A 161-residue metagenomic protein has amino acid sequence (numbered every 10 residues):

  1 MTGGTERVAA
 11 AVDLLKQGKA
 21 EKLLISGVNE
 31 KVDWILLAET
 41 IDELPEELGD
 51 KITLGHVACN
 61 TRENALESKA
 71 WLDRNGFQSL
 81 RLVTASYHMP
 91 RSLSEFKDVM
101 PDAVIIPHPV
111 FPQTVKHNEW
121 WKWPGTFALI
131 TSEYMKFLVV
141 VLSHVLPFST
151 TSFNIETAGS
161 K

Functional and structural regions predicted by a protein language model:
M1-P124: A structural signal for short, hydrophobic/glycine-enriched beta-strand patches
W123-F153: A transmembrane-helix-recognition feature enriched in membrane-embedded lipid enzymes and envelope glyco-/phospholipid
T151-K161: Hinge/cleft segment of the Venus flytrap/periplasmic-binding protein
